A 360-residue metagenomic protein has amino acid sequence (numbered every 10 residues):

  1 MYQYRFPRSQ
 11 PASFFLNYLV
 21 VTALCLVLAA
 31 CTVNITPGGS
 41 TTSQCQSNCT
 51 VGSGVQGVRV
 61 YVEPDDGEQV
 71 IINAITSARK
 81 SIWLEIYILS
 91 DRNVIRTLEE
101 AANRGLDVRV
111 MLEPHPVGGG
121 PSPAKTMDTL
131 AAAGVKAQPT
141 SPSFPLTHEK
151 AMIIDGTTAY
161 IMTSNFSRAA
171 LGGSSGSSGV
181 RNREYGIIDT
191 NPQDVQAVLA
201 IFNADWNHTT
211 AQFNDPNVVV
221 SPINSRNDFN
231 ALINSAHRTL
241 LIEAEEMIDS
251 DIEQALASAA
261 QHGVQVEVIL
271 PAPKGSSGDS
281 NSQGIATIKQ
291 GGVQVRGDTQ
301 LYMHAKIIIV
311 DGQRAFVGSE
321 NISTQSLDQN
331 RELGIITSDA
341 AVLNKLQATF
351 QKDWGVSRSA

Functional and structural regions predicted by a protein language model:
Q3-V20: Bacterial N-terminal signal peptides that target proteins for export
V27-A30: C-terminal motif of bacterial Sec signal peptides marking the signal peptidase cleavage site
T32-N34: Bacterial signal peptide processing site
G38-R79, E85-A236, S250, Q254 (+3 more regions): HKD-type phospholipase D/PLD-like phosphodiesterase module
A341-A360: Amphipathic alpha-helical interface segments
